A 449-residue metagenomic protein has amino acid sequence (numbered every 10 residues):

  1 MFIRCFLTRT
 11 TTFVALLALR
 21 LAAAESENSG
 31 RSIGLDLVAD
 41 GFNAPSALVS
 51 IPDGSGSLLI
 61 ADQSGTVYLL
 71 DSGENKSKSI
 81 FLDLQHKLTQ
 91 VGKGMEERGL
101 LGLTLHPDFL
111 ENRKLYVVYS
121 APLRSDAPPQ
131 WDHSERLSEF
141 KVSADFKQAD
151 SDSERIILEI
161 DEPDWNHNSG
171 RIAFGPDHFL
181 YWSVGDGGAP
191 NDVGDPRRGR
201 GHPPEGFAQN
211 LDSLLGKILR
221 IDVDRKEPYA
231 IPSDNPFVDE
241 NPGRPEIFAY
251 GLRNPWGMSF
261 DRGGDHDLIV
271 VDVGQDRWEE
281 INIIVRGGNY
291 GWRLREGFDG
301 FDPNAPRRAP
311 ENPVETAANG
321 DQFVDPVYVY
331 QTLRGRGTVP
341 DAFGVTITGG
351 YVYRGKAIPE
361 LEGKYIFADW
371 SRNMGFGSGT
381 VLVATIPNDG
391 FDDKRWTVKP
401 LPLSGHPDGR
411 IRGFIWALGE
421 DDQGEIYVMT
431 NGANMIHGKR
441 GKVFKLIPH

Functional and structural regions predicted by a protein language model:
S26-N43, D150-E154, V327: A short helix->beta-strand "capping" segment at the edge of beta-propeller domains
N28, A61-S64, G94, R98-L100 (+8 more regions): Beta-propeller domain segments
L37-G65, V345-Y351: Beta-strand-rich domains and repeat architectures in extracellular enzymes and scaffolds, especially beta-propellers
L37-N43, L82-Q85, G94-M95, L158-D164 (+4 more regions): Surface loop/turn motifs at the tips and blade-to-blade linkers of beta-strand repeat domains
L58-L84, K147, S378, D389-G390: Beta-propeller domains
K76-L105: Blade-loop segments of beta-propeller domains
W131-A173: Asp-box/WD-like beta-propeller blade repeats and closely related beta-sheet repeat scaffolds
G419-H449: Blade-level signature of beta-propeller repeat domains, shared across WD40, Kelch, NHL, RCC1 and BNR/Asp-box propellers
